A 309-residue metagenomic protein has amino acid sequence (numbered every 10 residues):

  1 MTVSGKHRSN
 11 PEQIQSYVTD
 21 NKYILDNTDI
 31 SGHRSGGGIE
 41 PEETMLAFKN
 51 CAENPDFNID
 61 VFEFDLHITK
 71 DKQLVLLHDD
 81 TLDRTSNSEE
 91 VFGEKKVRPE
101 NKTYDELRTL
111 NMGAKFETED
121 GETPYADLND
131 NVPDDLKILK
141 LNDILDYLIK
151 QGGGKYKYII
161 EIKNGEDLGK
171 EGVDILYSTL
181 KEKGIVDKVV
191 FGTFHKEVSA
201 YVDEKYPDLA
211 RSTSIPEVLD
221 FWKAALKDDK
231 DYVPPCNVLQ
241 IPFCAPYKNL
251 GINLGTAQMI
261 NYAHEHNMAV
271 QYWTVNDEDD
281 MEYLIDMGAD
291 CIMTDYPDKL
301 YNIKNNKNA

Functional and structural regions predicted by a protein language model:
M1-A309: Phosphate-group recognition and catalysis centered on beta-loop-alpha active-site segments
